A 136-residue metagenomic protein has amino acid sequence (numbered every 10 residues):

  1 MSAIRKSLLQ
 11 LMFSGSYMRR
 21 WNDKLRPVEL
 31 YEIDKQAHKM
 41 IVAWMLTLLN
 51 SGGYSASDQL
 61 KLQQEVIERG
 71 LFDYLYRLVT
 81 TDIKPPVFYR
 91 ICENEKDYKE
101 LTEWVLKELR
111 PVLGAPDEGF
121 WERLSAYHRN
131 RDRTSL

Functional and structural regions predicted by a protein language model:
S2, L25-E65: Alpha-helical phosphate/pyrophosphate-handling elements in metalloenzyme active cores
I4, Q59-Q64, K107-L136: Histidine/acidic-rich helix-loop-helix segments that form or flank divalent-metal centers in metalloenzyme catalytic
I4-N22: Short alpha-helical hairpin
N22-L25, D82: Short acidic, glycine/proline-rich loop/turn micro-motifs
P27-E32, P86-R110: Divalent-cation-assisted or electrostatically stabilized phosphate/pyrophosphate-binding catalytic cores
W44, L48, Y76-K84, K107-R110 (+1 more regions): Charged/polar positions within long, soluble alpha-helices
Q59-P86: His-Asp-centered metal-binding catalytic motifs of divalent-metal-dependent phosphohydrolases/nucleases
